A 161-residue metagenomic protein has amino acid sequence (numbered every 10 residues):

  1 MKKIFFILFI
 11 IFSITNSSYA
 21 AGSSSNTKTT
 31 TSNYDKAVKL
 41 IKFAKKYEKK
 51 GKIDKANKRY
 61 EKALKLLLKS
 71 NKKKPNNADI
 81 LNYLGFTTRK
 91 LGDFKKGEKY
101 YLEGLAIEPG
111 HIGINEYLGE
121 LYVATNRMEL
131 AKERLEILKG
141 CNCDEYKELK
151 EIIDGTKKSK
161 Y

Functional and structural regions predicted by a protein language model:
I7, S23-T31, K46, K132-Y161: Terminal, low-structured helical/coil segments at or just beyond the last alpha-helical repeat
K49, K90, A124-T125, G155-S159: Register position in tetratricopeptide repeats
K73, I107, L138-C141: Structural marker of alpha-solenoid helical repeat scaffolds
N77, H111, C143-Y146: Residue-level recognition of tetratricopeptide repeat
